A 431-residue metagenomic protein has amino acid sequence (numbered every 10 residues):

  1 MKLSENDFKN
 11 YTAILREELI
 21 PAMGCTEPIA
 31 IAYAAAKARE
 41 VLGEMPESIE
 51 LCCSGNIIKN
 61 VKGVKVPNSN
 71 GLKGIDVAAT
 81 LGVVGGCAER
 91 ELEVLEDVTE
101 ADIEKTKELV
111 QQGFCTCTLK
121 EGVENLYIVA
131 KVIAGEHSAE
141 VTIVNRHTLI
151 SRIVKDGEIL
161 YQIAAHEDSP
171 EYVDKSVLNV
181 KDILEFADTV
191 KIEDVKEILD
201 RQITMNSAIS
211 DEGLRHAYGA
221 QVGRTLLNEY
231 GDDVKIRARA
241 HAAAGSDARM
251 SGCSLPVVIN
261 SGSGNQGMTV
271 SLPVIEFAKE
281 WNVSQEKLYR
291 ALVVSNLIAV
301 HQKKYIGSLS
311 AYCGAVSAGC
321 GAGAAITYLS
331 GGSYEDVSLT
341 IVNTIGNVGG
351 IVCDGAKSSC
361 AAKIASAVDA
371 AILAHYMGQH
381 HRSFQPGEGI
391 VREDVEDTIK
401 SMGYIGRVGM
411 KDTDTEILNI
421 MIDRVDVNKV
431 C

Functional and structural regions predicted by a protein language model:
M1-T12, M45-I57, D233-G252, S284-Q302 (+1 more regions): Acidic-glycine-rich active-site phosphate/pyrophosphate-binding loop
K2-L3, A22-T26, N56-N60, P67 (+8 more regions): A structural signal for small-residue-enriched, beta-sheet-centric alpha/beta enzyme cores and oligomeric scaffold folds
L3, D7-L42: N-terminal signal-anchor module of multipass membrane proteins
Y11-P21, I57-K65, R249-I259, A299-L309 (+1 more regions): Glycine/charged-rich beta-loop-alpha catalytic/anionic-binding loops adjacent to active sites
P21-K37, L255-L272, C313-S317: Conserved phosphate/anionic-ligand binding catalytic regions in large, soluble enzymes, centered on
I29-I128, V132: Early transmembrane hairpin of solute transport permeases
A38-V41, P67, F277-R290, V300-S366 (+1 more regions): Hydrophobic alpha-helical bundle architecture
V110-G252, I417-C431: Signature of multi-pass transmembrane helix bundles
